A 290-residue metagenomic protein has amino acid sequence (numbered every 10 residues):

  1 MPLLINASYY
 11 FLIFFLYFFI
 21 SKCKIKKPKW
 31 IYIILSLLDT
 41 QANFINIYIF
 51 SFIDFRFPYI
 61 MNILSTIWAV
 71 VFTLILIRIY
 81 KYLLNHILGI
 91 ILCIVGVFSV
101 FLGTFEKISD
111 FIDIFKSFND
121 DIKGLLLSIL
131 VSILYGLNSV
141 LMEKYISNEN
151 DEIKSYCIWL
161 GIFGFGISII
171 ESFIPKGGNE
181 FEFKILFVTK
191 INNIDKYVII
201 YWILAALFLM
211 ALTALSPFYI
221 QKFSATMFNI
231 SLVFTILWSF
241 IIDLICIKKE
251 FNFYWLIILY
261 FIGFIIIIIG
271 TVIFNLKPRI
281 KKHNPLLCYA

Functional and structural regions predicted by a protein language model:
M1-A290: Polytopic endomembrane small-metabolite transporters, centered on the Drug/Metabolite Transporter
